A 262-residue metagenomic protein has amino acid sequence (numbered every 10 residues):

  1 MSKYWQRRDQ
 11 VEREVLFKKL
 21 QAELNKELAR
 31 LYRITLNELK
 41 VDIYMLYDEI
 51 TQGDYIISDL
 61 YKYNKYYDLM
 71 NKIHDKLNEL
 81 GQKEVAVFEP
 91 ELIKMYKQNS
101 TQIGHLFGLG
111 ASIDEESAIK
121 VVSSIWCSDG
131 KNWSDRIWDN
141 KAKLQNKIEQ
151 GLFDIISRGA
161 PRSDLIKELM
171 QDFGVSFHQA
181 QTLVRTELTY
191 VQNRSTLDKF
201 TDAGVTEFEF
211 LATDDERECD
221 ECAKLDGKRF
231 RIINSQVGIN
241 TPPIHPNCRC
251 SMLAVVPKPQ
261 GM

Functional and structural regions predicted by a protein language model:
M1-M170, P259-M262: N-terminal leader/targeting and assembly helices and adjacent pre-domain segments
Q171-M262: Acidic, glycine-rich two-metal-ion catalytic cores of nucleic acid-processing enzymes
